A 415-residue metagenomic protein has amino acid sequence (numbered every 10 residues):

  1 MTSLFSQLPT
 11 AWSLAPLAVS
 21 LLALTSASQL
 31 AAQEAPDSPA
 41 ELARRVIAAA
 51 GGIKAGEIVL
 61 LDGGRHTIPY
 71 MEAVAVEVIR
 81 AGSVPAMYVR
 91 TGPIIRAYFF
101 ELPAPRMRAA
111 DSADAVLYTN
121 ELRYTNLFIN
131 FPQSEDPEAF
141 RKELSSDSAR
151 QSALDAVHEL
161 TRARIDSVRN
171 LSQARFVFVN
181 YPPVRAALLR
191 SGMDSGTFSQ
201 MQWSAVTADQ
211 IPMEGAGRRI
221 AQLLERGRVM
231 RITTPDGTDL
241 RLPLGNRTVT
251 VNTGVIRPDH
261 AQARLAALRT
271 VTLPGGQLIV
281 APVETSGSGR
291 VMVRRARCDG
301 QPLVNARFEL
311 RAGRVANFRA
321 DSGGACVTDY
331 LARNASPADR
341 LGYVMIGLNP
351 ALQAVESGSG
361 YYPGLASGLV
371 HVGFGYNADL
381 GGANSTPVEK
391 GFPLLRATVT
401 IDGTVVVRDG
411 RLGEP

Functional and structural regions predicted by a protein language model:
M1-W12: N-terminal secretory signal peptides that target proteins for export/translocation
P9-A11, V19, A31: Compositionally biased, intrinsically disordered low-complexity segments enriched in polar/proline residues
S13-S26: Bacterial N-terminal signal peptides
L30-S288, D409: Active-site bordering "gate/hinge" segments that shape substrate access to catalytic or cofactor-binding pockets
N180-P415: Metal/cofactor-centered catalytic core regions of large enzymes
